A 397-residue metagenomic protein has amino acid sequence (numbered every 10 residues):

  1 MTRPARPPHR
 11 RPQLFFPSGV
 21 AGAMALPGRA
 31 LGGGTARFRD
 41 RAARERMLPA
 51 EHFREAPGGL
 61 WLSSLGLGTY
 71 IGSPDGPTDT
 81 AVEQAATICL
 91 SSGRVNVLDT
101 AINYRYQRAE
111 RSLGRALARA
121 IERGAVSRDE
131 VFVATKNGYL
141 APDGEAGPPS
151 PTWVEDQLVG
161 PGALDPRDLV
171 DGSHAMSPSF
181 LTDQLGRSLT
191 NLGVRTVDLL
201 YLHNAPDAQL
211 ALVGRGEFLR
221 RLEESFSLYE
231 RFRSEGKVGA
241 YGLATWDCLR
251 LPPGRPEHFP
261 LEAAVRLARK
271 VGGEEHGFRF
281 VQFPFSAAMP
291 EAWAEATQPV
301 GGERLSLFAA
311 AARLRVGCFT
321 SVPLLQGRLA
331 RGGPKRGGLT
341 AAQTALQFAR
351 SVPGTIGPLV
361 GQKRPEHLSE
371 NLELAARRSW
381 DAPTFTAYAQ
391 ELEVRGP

Functional and structural regions predicted by a protein language model:
P7-F53, Y106, A116, S179 (+2 more regions): Beta/alpha (TIM)-barrel catalytic core signal, keyed to glycine-rich beta->alpha loops juxtaposed to Asp/Glu that bind
E55-W61, S91, L117-R128, T190-G193 (+3 more regions): Acidic (Asp/Glu)-rich catalytic clusters
A56-D75, K136-D171, Y201-L210, L324-A330: N-terminal small/glycine-rich loop or linker at the start of catalytic domains across soluble metabolic enzymes
L67, L98, V197, Y241: Glycine-centered flexible beta-alpha turn that most often forms the glycine-rich phosphate-binding loop
G68-A81, P166-T182, A211-G216, P334-L339: Active-site mouth loops of central-metabolism enzymes
E83-Q84, Y106-F132, L219, E223: Aromatic-lined substrate-binding rim segments of carbohydrate-active enzymes
Q84-Y106: Catalytic domains of carbohydrate-active enzymes, especially glycoside hydrolases
H174-T196: An active-site-proximal structural segment forming one wall of the substrate-binding cleft that immediately precedes
